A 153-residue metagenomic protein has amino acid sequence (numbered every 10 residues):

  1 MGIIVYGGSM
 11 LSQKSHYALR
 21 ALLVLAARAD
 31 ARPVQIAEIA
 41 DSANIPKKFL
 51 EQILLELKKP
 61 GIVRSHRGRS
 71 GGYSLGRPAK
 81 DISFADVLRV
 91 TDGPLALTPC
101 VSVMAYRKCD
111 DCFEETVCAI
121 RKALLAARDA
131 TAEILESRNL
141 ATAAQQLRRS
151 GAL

Functional and structural regions predicted by a protein language model:
M1-S9: Short, intrinsically disordered or compositionally biased N-terminal tails of bacterial proteins
A18-D30: Short amphipathic alpha-helical interface segments
L25, I53-P60: Basic amphipathic alpha-helical segments that dock to polyanions
I36-A43: A short alpha-helical element within helix-turn-helix/winged-helix DNA-binding domains across DNA-binding proteins
K48: Key DNA-contact positions within bacterial/archaeal DNA-binding proteins
K59-I62, V90: Residue cluster at the C-terminal edge of the helix-turn-helix DNA-binding motif
G61-G76: Beta-hairpin "wing" of winged helix-turn-helix
G76-L153: Non-DNA-binding regulatory cores of transcription-related proteins, predominantly C-terminal effector-binding
